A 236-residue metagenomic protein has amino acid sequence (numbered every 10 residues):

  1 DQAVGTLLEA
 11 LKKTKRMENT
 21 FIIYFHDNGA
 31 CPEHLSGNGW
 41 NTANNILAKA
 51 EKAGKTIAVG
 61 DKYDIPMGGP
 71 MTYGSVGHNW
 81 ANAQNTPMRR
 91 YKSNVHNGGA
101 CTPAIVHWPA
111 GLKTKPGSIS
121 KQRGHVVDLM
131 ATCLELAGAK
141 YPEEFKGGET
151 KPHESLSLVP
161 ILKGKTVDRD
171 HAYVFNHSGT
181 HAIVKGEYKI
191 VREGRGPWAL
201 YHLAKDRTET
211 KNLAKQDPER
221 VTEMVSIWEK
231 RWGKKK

Functional and structural regions predicted by a protein language model:
D1-T20, A30-P32, S36-N79: A long, amphipathic alpha-helix that forms part of the scaffold/cap immediately adjacent to metal-dependent active
A3-L7, L129, R220, M224-W228: Alpha-helical packing segments of well-folded alpha/beta enzyme cores
V4-L7, T20-G29, P103-V106, L129-L134 (+1 more regions): Beta-strand elements within well-structured catalytic alpha/beta cores of enzymes that handle phosphate/sulfate esters
K15-I23, E144-K151: Short, glycine/acidic-rich hinge or "gate" loops at secondary-structure transitions that mediate conformational
I23-H26, H34, Y91, H107 (+1 more regions): Generic beta-strand/beta-sheet core signal
N38, K211-E219: Active-site-proximal N-terminal segment of extracellular/periplasmic enzymes that hydrolyze or transfer
G69-A100, L112-Q122, V126-L203, R220 (+1 more regions): C-terminal cap/loop subdomain of S1 sulfatases and analogous C-terminal strand-loop tails that border
D206: Intrinsically disordered, low-complexity polar regions and short flexible loop motifs
